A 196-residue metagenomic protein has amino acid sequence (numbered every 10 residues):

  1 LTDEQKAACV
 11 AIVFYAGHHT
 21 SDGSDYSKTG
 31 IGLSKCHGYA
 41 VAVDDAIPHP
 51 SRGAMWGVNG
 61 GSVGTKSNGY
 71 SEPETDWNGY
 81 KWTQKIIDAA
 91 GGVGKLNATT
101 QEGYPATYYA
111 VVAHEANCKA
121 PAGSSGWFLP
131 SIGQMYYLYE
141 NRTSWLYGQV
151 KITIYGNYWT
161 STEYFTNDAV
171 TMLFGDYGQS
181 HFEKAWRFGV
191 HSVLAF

Functional and structural regions predicted by a protein language model:
L1-G123, K184-F196: Short, compositionally biased
V41, L129-P130: Short hydrophobic beta-strand that contains or immediately precedes a catalytic carboxylate
N117, S125-G126, I132-F196: C-terminal, surface-exposed recognition/capping segments
